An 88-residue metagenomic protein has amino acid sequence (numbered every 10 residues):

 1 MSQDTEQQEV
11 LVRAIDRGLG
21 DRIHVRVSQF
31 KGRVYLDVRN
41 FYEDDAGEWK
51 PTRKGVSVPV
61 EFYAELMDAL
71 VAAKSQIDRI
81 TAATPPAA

Functional and structural regions predicted by a protein language model:
M1-G18: Negatively charged, low-complexity tracts enriched in Asp/Glu with abundant Ser/Thr
T5, T52, T81-T84: Residue-identity detector for threonine
E6-E9, E43, E48, E61 (+1 more regions): Glutamate identity and glutamate-enriched acidic tracts
Q7-V12, F30-V34, K74-S75, R79: Low-complexity, charged, repeat-rich alpha-helical/coil interaction segments
R13, K50-K54, M67: Generic hydrophobic/packing signal
R22-K54: A short, structured beta-strand/loop element
P59-A88: Mixed-charge, Lys/Arg-enriched low-complexity segments
